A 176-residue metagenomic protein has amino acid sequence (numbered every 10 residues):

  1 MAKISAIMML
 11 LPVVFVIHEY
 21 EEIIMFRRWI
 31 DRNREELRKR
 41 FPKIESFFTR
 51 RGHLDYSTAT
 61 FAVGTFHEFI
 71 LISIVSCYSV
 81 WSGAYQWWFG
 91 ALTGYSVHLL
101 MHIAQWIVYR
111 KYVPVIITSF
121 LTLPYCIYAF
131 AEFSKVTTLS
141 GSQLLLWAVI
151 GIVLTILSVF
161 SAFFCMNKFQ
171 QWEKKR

Functional and structural regions predicted by a protein language model:
M1-R28: N-terminal signal-anchor transmembrane alpha helix
V16-I23, Y95-W106, L154-K168: Transmembrane alpha-helical segments that form the membrane-embedded catalytic/substrate-channel core of multi-pass
H18, E45-V63, Q105-Y109: Membrane interfacial helix-start motif at the N-side
I23-H53, K168-R176: Cytosolic, membrane-interface loops and tails of multi-pass inner-membrane proteins
T58-Y78, L121-I127: Core segments of transmembrane alpha-helices that mediate helix-helix packing or line hydrophobic substrate/ligand
V80-Y85, I103-V113, T137-T138: Membrane-interface helix caps and helix-loop-helix hairpins in membrane proteins
T93-H102, V113-F133: Hydrophobic alpha-helical membrane segments
C126-R176: Terminal transmembrane helical module of multi-pass membrane proteins
